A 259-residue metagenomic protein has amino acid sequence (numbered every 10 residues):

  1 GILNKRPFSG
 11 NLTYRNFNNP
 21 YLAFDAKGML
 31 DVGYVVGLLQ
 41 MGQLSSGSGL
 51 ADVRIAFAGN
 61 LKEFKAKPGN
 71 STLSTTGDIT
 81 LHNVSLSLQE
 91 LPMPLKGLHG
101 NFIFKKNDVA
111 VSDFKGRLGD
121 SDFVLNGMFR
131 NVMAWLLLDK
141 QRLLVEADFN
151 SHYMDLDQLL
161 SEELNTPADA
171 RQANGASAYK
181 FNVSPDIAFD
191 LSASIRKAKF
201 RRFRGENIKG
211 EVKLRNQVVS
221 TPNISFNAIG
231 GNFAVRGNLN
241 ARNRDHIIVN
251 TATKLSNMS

Functional and structural regions predicted by a protein language model:
G1, G116, I224-F226: Short acidic-hydrophobic surface loop/beta-edge motif
F8-N107, S121-S259: Membrane-proximal interfacial segments on either side of biological membranes
V109-V111: Ankyrin-repeat and related helical/solenoid repeat scaffolds used for protein-protein interactions
